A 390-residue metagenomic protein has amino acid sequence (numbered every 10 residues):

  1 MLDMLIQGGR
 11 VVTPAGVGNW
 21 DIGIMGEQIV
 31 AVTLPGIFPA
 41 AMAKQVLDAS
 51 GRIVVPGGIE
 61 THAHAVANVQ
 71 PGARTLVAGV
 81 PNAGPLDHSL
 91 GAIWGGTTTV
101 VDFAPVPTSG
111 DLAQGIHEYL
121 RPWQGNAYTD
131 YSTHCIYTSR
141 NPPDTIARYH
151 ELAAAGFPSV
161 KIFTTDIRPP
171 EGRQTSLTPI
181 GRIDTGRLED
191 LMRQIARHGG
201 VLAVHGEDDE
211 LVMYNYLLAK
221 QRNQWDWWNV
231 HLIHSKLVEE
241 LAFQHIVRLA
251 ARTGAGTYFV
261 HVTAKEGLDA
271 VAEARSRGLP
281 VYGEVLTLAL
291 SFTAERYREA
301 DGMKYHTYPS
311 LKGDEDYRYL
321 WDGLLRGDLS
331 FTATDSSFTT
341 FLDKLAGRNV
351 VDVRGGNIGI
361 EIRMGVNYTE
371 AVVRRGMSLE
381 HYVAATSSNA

Functional and structural regions predicted by a protein language model:
M1-G57, G72, L76-V77: Histidine-rich, glycine-flanked metal-binding segment
G9, I22, E27, G51 (+12 more regions): Divalent metal-coordination and catalytic microenvironments
A41-K44, A49-N126: Metal-associated gating/positioning segment near the N- to mid-region
P81-S89, N141-L152: Short, acidic/polar
V101-D102, S132-C135, G256-H261: Short catalytic-loop micro-motif centered on adjacent basic/acidic residues
P122-I136: A glycine-rich helix N-cap at a beta->alpha junction
P143-T332, R348: Histidine/acidic residue-rich metal-binding segments in metalloenzymes
Q224-G254, L325-R326, S330-F331, S337-A390: His/Asp/Glu-enriched, well-ordered alpha-helical/loop segment that forms or immediately abuts the divalent-metal
